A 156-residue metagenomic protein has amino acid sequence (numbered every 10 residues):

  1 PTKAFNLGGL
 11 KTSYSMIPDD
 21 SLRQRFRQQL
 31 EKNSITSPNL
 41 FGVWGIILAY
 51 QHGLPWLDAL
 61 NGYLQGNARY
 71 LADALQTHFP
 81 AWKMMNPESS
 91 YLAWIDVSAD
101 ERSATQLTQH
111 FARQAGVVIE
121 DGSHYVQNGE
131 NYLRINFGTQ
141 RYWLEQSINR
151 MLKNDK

Functional and structural regions predicted by a protein language model:
P1-Q65: Conserved core segment of the aminotransferase class I/II
P1-T2, A81-W82, G122-H124: Short, solvent-exposed loop/turn elements at beta->coil junctions and helix N-caps that rim active or binding pockets
N6-L7, P38, M85-P87, V126-G129: Short, flexible turn/loop "capping" segments at secondary-structure junctions
M16, W94-D96, N136-G138: Short hydrophobic/aromatic beta-strand micro-patches that form the beta-sheet surface supporting nucleotide- or nucleic
D19-D20, A99-E101, Q140-Y142: Helix N-cap motif at beta-to-alpha junctions
I47, G62-A72, K83-V97, G129: Conserved glycine-rich beta-strand-loop-beta hairpin in the small C-terminal domain of fold type I
S103-Q109: A short, small/polar-residue-rich loop/turn motif at beta-strand boundaries within alpha/beta enzyme cores
H110-I119, Y125-K156: PLP-dependent enzyme catalytic core of the Aspartate aminotransferase-like
